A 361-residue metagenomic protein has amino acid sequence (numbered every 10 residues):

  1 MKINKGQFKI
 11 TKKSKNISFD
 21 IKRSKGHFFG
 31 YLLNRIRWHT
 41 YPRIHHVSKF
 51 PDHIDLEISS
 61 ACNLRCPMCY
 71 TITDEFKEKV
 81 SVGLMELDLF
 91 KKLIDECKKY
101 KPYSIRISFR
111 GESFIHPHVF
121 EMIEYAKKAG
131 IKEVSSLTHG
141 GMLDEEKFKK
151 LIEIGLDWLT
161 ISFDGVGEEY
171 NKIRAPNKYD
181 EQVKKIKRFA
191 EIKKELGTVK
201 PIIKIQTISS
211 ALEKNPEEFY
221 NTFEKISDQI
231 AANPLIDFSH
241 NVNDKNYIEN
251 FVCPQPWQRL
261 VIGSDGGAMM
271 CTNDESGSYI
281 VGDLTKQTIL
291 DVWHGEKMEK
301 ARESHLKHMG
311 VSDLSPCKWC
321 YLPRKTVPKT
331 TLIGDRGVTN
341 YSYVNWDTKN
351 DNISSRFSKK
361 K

Functional and structural regions predicted by a protein language model:
K2-N16, E191-I202, N221-N246, G267-A268 (+1 more regions): C-terminal accessory region of radical SAM enzymes
K2-W158, K172, P176, D180 (+2 more regions): Conserved alpha-helical substructure of the radical SAM core
S48, E249-P254: Short loop/turn motifs at secondary-structure junctions and domain boundaries
L56, S60-N63, Y247, V311-L314: Processing junctions and N-termini across compartments
E57, Y100-S108, K127-S135, E153-G165 (+2 more regions): Conserved C-terminal portion of the radical SAM core fold that forms the substrate/S-adenosylmethionine-binding
C62, C66-C69, C253, C271 (+1 more regions): Short cysteine clusters
F109, Q255-W257, T288: A conserved catalytic-core signature of glycosyltransferases
R110-S113, G141-M142, E169, T207-E213 (+2 more regions): Short histidine/acidic/glycine/proline-rich micro-motifs that form metal- and phosphate-coordinating active-site loops
